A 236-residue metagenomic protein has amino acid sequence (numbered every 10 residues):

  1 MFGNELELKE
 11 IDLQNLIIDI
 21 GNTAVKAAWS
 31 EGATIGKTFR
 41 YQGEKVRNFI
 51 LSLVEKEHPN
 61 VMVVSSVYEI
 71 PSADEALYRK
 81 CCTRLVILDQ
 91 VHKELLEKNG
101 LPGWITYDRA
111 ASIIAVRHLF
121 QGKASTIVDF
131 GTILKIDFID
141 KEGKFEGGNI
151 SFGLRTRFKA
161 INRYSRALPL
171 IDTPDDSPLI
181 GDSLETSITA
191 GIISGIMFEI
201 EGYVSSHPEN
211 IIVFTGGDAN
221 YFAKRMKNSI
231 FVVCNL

Functional and structural regions predicted by a protein language model:
F2-T34, V116, G122-F145, I161: Gly/Thr-rich phosphate-binding beta-strand-loop-beta motif of the actin/hexokinase/Hsp70
L6, I11-C82: Conserved phosphate-binding loops in N-terminal lobes of ATP-dependent enzymes of the actin/Hsp70/sugar-kinase
L13-L16, H58-M62, A124, S206-I212 (+1 more regions): Short active-site oxyanion
K37-F39, C82-D89, F145-S151, S229-L236: Short hydrophobic/aromatic-enriched beta-strand-loop microsegments
F39, D176-I211, D218-Y221, S229: Adenine-nucleotide phosphate-binding core of ATP-dependent small-molecule kinases
P59-E69, V86, E209-D218: Short glycine-rich phosphate-binding loop at a beta-alpha junction
S66, C81-V116: Glycine/small-residue-rich loop that forms an oxyanion/phosphate-binding "nest" at active or ligand-binding sites
I105-Y107, S112, R117-G122, E146-I188: Glycine-rich phosphate-binding loop plus the immediately following alpha-helix
